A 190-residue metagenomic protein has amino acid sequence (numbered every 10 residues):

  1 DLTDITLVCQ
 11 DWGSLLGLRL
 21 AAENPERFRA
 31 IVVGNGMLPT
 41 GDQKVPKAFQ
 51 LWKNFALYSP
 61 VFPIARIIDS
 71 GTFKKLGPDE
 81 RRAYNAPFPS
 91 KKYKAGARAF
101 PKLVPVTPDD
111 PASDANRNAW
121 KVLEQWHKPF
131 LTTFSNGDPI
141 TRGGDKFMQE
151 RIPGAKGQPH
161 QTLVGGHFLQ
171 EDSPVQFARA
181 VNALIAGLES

Functional and structural regions predicted by a protein language model:
D1-V8, W12-Q161, Q170, N182-A183: Flexible "cap/lid" subdomain of the alpha/beta-hydrolase fold that forms the substrate-access gate
L76, L188-S190: Conserved donor-nucleotide binding/catalytic region of nucleotide-linked donor-dependent transferases
G165-A178: Catalytic histidine-centered segment of alpha/beta-hydrolase-like enzymes
A180-L188: C-terminal alpha-helix
